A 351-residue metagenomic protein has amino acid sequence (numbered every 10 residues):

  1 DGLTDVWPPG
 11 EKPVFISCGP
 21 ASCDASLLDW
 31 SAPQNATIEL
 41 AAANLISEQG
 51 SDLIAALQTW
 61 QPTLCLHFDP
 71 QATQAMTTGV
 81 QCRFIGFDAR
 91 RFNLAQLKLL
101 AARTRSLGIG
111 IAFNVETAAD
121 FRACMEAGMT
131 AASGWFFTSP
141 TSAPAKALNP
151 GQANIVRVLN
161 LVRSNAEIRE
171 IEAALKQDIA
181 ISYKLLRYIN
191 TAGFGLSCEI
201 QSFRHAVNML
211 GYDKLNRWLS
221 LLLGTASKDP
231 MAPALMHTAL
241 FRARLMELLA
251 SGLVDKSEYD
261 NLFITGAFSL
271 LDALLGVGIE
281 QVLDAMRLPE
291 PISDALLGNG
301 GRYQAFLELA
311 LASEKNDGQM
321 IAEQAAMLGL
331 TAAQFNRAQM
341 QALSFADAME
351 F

Functional and structural regions predicted by a protein language model:
D1, V6, A95-F351: Conserved alpha-helical "signature site" that marks functionally important helical segments or helix/loop junctions
D1-A56, L210-G211, A234, G252: Bacterial c-di-GMP phosphodiesterase EAL domain
G19, D24, A32, A41-A42 (+7 more regions): Short, solvent-exposed coil/turn linker segments
W30-T138, E258-N261: The catalytic core of metal-dependent phosphodiesterases that act on cyclic dinucleotides
